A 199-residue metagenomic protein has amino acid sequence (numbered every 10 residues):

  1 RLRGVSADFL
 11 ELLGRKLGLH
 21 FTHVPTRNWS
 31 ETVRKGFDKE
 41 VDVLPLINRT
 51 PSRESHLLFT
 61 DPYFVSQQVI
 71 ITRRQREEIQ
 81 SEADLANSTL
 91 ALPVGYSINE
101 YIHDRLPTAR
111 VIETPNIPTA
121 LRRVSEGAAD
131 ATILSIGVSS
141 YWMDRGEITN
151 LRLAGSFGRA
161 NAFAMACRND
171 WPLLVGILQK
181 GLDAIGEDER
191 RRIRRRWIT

Functional and structural regions predicted by a protein language model:
R1-S55, R110-I117, L121-R122, L178: Extracytoplasmic small-molecule ligand-binding "clamshell" domains of the periplasmic binding protein/Venus flytrap
G4-K16, R74-T89, P93-I98, H103 (+2 more regions): Extended ligand-binding regions for polar small-molecule ligands
G14-T22, F37-V41, Q75, P107 (+4 more regions): Sec-exported extracytoplasmic/periplasmic mature domains
R15-L19, S55, S66-Q68, A86 (+2 more regions): Envelope-exposed proteins and targeting segments
F21, L85-L90, A129-D130: Short active-site oxyanion
S30, R34, L46-H56, Y101-D104 (+1 more regions): A ligand-binding cleft/hinge motif common to bilobed small-molecule-binding domains
P51-S55, T60-D61, V65, E78 (+2 more regions): Short hydrophobic alpha-helices and adjacent helix-cap/hinge residues
L57-V65, V69, R110-I112, I148-R159 (+1 more regions): Short beta-strand->loop
